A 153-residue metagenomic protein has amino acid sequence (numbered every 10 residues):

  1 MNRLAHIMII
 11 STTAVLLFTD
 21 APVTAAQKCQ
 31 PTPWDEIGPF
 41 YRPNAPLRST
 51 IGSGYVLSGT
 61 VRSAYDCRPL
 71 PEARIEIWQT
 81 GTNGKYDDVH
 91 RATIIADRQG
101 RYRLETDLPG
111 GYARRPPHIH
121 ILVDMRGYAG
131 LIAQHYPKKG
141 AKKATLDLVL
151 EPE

Functional and structural regions predicted by a protein language model:
M1-I9: Bacterial N-terminal signal peptides that target proteins for export
A5-H6, L17, I51: Residues at the start of alpha-helices and the adjacent loop-to-helix junctions
S11-T13: Gram-negative bacterial Sec-dependent N-terminal signal peptides
V15-P22: C-terminal segment of classical bacterial N-terminal signal peptides
A26-E153: Beta-strand-dominated extracellular/periplasmic modules and repeats in secreted or surface-exposed proteins
